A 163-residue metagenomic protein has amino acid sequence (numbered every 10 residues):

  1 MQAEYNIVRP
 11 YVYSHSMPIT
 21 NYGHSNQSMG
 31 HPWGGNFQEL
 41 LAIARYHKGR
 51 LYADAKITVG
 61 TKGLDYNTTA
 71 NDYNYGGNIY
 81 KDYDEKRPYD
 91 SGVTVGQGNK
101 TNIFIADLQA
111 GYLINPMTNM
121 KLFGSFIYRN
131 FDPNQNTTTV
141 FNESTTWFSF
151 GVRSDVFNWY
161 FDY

Functional and structural regions predicted by a protein language model:
M1-Y163: Exposed, low-structure sequence patches enriched in small/polar residues
